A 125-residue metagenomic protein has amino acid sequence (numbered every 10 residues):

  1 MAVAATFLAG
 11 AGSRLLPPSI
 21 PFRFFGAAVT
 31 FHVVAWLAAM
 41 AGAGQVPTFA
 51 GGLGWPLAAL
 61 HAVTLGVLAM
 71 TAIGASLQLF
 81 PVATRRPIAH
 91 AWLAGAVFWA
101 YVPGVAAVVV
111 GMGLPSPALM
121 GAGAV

Functional and structural regions predicted by a protein language model:
M1-V125: Hydrophobic alpha-helical transmembrane segments of multi-pass integral membrane proteins
